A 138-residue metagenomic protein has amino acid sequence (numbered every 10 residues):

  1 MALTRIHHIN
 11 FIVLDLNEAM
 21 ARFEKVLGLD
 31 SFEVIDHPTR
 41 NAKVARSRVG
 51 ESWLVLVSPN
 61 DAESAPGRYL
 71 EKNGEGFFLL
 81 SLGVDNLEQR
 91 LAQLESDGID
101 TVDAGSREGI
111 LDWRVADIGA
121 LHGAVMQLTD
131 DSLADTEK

Functional and structural regions predicted by a protein language model:
M1-A21, F77-L82, S132-K138: N-terminal beta-strand motif that seeds the catalytic metal site of vicinal oxygen chelate
A2, A45-R46, V55, L91-K138: Vicinal oxygen chelate
R5-H7, V26-N41, N60-F78, Q93-V115: A cross-kingdom feature marking solvent-exposed beta-strand/loop segments within repeated, beta-rich binding/scaffold
H8-N10, W53, K72-R90, H122-V125: Short coil/turn motifs at helix boundaries and re-entrant loops, enriched in small/polar and proline residues
L16-N17, R40, L87: Generic non-transmembrane alpha-helix signal with a bias for helix starts/N-cap capping motifs
A19-R22, R90-L94: Hydrophobic side chains in well-ordered alpha-helices
